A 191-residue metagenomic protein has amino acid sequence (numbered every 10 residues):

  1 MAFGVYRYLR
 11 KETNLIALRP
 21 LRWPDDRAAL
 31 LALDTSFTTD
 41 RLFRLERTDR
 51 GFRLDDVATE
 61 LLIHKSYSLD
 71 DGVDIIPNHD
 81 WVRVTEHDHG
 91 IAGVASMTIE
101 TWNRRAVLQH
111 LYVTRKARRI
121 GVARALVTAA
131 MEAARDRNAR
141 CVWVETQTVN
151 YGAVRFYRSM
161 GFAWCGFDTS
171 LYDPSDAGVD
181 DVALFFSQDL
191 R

Functional and structural regions predicted by a protein language model:
A2-R19, W23, L31-A32, F37-T38 (+1 more regions): Terminal substrate-recognition subdomain of acyl/acetyltransferases
Y8-L9, R140, Q147-Y151, M160-A163 (+1 more regions): C-terminal "cap" of GNAT-fold acetyltransferases
P24, L31-Q109, T114-K116, V127-A129 (+3 more regions): Acetyl-CoA-dependent GNAT
A106, A134-T146: Conserved GNAT acetyl-CoA-binding A-motif
A117, G121: Glycine-rich phosphate-binding loop
L126, N150-A153: Conserved short alpha-helix immediately C-terminal to the canonical SAM/SAH-binding motif I of Rossmann-like
